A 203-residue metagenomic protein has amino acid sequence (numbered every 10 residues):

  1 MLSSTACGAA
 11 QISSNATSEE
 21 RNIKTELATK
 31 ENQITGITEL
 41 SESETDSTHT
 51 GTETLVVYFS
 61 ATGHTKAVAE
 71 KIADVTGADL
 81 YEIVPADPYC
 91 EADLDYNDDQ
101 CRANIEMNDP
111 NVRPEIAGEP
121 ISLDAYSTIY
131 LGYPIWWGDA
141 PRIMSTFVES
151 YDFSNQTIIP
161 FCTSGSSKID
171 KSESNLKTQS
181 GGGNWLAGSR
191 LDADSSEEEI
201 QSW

Functional and structural regions predicted by a protein language model:
S3-A6: C-terminal motif of bacterial Sec signal peptides marking the signal peptidase cleavage site
G8, E19-S127, L131, G138-A140 (+1 more regions): N-terminal beta1-alpha1-beta2 submodule of the flavodoxin-like/Rossmannoid cofactor-binding fold
V56, L131, I159-C162, L186-A187: Short catalytic-loop micro-motif centered on adjacent basic/acidic residues
K66-A67, D139-P141, K168-K171, S196-E198: Extracytoplasmic/secreted cell-surface and envelope-processing proteins
L123-D124, E149-N155, T178-S180: Short, conserved loop/helix-junction motifs that constitute active-site signature segments in enzyme catalytic cores
C162-S167, A193: Short beta-alpha junction loops
S166-Q179: Glycine-rich, charge-decorated loop segments at or immediately adjacent to ligand/cofactor-binding or catalytic sites
N184-W203: Glycine-rich phosphate/pyrophosphate-binding loop and the adjoining helix
